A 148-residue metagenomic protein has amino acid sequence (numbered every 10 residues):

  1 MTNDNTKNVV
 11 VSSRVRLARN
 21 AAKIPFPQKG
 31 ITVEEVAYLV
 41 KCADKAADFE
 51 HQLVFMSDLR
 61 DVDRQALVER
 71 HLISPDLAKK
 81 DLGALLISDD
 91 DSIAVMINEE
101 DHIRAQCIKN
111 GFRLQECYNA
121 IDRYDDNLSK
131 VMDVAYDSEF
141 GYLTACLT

Functional and structural regions predicted by a protein language model:
M1-E139: Long, Pro/Ser/Thr-rich low-complexity/intrinsically disordered regulatory tracts in eukaryotic proteins
F140-L147: Conserved phosphate/anionic-ligand binding catalytic regions in large, soluble enzymes, centered on
